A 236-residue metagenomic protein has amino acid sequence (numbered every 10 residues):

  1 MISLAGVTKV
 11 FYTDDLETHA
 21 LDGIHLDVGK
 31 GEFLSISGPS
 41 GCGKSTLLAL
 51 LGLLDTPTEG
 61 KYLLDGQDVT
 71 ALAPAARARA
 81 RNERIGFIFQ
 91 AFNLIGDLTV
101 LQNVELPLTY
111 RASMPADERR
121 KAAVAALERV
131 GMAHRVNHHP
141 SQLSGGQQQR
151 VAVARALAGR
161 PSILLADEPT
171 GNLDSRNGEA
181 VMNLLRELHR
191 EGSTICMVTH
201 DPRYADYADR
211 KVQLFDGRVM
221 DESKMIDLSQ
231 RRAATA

Functional and structural regions predicted by a protein language model:
M1-L214: ABC family nucleotide-binding domain
M1-V10, D221-A236: ABC-family P-loop ATPase nucleotide-binding domain
K211-S223: H-loop (His-switch) and adjacent beta-strand-loop-beta switch element of ABC-type ATPase nucleotide-binding domains
